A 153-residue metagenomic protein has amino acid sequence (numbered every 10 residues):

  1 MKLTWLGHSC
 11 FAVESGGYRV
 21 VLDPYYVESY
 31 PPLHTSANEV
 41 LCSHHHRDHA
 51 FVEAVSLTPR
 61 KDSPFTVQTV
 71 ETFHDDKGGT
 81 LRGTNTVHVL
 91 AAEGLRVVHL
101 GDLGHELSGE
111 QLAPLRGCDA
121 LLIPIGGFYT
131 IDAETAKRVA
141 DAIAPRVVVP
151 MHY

Functional and structural regions predicted by a protein language model:
M1-E39, H46-A50, S56-A120, F128-E134: Core dinuclear metal-dependent hydrolase active-site scaffold
A37, A120-I123, G127, A136-Y153: Proline-aspartate-enriched helix->loop->beta-strand connector
S43-H45, M151: Conserved helicase ATPase motor motifs in RecA-like P-loop NTPase domains
